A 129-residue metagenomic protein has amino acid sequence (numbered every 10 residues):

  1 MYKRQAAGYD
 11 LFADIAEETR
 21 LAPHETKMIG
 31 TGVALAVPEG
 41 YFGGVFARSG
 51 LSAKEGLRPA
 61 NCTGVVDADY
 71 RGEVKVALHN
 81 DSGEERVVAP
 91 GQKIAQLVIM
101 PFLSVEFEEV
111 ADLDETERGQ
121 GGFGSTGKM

Functional and structural regions predicted by a protein language model:
K3-M129: DUTPase catalytic domain/fold
